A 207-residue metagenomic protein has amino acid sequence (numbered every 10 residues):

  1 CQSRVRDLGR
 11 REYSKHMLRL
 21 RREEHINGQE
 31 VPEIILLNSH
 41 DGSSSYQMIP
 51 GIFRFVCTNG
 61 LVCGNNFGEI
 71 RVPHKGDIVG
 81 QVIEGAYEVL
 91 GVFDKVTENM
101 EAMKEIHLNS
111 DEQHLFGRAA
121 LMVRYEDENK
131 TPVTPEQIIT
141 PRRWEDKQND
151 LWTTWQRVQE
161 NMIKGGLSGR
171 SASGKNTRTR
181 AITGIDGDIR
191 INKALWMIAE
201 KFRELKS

Functional and structural regions predicted by a protein language model:
V5-R10, M17-S207: Intrinsically disordered, low-complexity regions enriched in serine/threonine
